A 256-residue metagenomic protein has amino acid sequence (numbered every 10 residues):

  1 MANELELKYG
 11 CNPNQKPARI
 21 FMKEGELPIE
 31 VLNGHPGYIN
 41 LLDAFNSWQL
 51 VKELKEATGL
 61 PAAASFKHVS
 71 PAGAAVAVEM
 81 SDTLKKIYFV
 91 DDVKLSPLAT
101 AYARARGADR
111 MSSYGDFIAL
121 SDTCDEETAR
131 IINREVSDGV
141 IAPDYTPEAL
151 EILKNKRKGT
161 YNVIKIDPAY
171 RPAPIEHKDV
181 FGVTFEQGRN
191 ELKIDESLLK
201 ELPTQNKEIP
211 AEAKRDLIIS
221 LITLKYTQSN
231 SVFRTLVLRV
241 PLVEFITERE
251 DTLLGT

Functional and structural regions predicted by a protein language model:
M1-D195, A213-S231: Active-site loops and adjacent core secondary-structure elements that bind or stabilize anionic groups
L198-Q205: Bateman (tandem CBS) regulatory domains
N206-A211: Active-site/ligand-binding-proximal alpha/beta "capping" segment
S231-T235, R239-T256: Conserved structured catalytic cores and adjacent interaction surfaces of nucleotide-binding/hydrolyzing enzymes
